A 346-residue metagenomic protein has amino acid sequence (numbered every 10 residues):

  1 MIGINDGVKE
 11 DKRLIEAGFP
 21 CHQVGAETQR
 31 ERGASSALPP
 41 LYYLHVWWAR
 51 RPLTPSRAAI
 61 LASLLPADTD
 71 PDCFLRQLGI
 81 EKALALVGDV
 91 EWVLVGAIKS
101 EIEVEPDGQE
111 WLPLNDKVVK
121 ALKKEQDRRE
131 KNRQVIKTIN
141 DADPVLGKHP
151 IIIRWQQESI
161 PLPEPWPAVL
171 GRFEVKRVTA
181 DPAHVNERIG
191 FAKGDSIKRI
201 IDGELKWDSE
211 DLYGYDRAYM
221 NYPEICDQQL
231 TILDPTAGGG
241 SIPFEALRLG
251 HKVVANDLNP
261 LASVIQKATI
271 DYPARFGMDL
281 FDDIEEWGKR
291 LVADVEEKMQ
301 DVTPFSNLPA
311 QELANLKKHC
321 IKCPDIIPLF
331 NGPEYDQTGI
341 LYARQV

Functional and structural regions predicted by a protein language model:
M1-V346: S-adenosyl-L-methionine-dependent nucleic acid methyltransferase catalytic domains
